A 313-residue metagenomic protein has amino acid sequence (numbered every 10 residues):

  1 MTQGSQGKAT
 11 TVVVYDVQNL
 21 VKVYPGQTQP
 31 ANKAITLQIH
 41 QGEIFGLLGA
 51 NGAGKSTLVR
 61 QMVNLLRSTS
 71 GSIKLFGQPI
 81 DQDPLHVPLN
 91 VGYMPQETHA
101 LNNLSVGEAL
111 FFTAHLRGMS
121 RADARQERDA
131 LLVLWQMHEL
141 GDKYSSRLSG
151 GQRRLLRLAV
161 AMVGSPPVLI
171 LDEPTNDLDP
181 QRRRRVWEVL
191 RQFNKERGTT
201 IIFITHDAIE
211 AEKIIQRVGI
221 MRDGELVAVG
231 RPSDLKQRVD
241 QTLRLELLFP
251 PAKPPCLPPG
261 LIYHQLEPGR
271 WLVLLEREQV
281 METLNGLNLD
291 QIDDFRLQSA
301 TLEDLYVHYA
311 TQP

Functional and structural regions predicted by a protein language model:
S5-V17, V21-A34, P84: A short, flexible loop at the N-terminus of ABC-type nucleotide-binding domains that lies
G71-Q82, H86-V87: Conserved ABC transporter NBD signature motif
F111, H115, A122-L140: Conserved ABC ATPase "signature" region
Y144-L148: Conserved ABC ATPase signature
L169-E173: Catalytic Walker B motif of ABC-type/P-loop ATPase nucleotide-binding domains
V189-L274: ABC transporter nucleotide-binding domain
L243-P313: Short, charged/small-residue-rich alpha-helical element at the C-terminal edge of ABC transporter nucleotide-binding
